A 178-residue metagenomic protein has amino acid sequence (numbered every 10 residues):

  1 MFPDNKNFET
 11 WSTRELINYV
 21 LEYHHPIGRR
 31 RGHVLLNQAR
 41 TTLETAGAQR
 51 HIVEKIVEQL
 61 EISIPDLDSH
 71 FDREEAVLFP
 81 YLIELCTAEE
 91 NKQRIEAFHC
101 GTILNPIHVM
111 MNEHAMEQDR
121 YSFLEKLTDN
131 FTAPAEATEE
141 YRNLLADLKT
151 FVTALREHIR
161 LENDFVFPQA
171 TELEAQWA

Functional and structural regions predicted by a protein language model:
M1-A178: Small-residue-biased structural context
